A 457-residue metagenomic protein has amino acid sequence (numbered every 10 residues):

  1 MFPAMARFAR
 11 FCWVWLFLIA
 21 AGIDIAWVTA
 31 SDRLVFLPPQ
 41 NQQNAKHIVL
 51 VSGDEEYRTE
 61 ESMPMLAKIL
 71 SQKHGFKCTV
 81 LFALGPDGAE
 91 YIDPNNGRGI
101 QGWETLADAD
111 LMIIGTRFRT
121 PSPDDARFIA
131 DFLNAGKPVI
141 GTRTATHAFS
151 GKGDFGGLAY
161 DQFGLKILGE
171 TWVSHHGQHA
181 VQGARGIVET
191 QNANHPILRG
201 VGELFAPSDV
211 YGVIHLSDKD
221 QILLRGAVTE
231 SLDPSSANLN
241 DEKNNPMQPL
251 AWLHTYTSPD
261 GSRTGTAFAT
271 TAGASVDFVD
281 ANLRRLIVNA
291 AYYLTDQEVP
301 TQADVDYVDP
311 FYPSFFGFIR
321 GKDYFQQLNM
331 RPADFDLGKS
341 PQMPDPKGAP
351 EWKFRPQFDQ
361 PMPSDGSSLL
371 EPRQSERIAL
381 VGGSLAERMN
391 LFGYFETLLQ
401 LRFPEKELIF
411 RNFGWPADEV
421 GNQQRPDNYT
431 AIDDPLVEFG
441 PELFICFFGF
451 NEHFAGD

Functional and structural regions predicted by a protein language model:
A9-A26: Bacterial N-terminal signal peptides
S31-Q43, E61-S62, Q72, S231-L232 (+1 more regions): Extracellular ligand-binding/catalytic regions of CAZymes and related secreted enzymes and adhesion modules
R33, S71, K77, G97 (+2 more regions): Catalytic beta-strand/loop cores that center a nucleophilic Ser/Cys/Thr and support acyl-enzyme chemistry
L34-L37, V49-V51, E55-G141, A145-A148: Helical hinge/lid and interdomain linker segments adjacent to catalytic or ligand-binding clefts that mediate domain
H47-V51, C78-F82, D110-G115, L133 (+8 more regions): Structural recognition of the beta-strand scaffold that forms the well-ordered cores of secreted hydrolase catalytic
D54-Y57, L84-G88, I113, R117-P121 (+10 more regions): Solvent-exposed loop/turn segments at secondary-structure junctions within structured extracellular/periplasmic domains
L81-N95, R355-P361, S367-D457: Conserved SGNH/GDSL esterase-like catalytic core that processes O-acyl groups on lipids and polysaccharides
I114, R119-G200: A glycine-rich, often tryptophan-bearing local segment used as a flexible ligand/cofactor-contacting loop or short
